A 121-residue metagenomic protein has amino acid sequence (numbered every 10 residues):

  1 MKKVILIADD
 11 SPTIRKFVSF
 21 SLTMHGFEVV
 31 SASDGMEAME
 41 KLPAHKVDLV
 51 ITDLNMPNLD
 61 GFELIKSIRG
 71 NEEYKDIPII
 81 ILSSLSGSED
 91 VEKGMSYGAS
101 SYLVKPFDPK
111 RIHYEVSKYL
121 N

Functional and structural regions predicted by a protein language model:
K16-M24: Charged docking surfaces used in two-component/phosphorelay signaling
G26-S33, K41: Short hydrophobic/Thr-rich beta-strand motif most characteristic of the beta2 strand and flanking loop of CheY-like
H45-I51: Active-site beta3 strand of CheY-like receiver
M56: Receiver (REC) domain active-site loop signature in two-component systems and cognate sites in sensor histidine kinases
F107-V116: C-terminal output helix
